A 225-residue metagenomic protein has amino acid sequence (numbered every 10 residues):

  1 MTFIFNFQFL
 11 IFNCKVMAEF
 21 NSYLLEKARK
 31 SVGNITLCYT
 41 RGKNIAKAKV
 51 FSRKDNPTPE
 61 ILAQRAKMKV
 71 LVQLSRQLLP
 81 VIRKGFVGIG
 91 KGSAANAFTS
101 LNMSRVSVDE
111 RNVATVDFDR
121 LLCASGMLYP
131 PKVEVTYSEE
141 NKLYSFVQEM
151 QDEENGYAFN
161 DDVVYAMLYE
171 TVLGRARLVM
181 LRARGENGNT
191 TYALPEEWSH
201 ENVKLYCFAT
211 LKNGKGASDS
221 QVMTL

Functional and structural regions predicted by a protein language model:
T2-I4, Q8-P130: Long, polar/Ser/Thr-enriched low-complexity segments that form simple helices or flexible linkers at protein ends
I89-L225: Charged linear interaction tracts used for macromolecular binding and regulation
